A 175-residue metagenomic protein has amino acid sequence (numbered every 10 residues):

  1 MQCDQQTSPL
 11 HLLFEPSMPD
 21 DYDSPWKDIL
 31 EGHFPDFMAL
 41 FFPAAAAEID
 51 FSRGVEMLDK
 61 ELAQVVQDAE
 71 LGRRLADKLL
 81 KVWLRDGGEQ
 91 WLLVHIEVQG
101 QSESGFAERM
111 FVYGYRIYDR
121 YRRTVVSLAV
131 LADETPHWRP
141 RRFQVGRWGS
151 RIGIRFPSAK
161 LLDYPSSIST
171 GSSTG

Functional and structural regions predicted by a protein language model:
M1-G175: Accessory alpha/beta interaction modules
